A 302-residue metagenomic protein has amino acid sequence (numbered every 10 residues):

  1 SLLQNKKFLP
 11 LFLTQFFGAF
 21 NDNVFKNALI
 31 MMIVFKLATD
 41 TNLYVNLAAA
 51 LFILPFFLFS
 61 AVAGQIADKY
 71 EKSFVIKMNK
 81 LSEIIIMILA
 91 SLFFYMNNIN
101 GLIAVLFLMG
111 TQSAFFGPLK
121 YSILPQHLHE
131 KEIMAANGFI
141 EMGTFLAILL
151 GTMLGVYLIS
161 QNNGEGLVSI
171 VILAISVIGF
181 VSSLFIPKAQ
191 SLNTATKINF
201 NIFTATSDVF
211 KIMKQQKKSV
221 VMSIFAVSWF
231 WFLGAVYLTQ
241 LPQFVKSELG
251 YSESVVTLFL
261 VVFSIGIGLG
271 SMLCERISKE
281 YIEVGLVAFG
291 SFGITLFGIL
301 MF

Functional and structural regions predicted by a protein language model:
S1-L9, A189-F225, E248: Juxtamembrane intracellular "pre-TM" segments in multi-pass secondary transporters
F8, N42, K72, I99 (+4 more regions): Membrane-helix interface/capping residues of multi-pass secondary transporters
L9-K26, A49-I86, G101-S160, I175-S176 (+6 more regions): Substrate-agnostic recognition of the 12-TM MFS/MFS-like secondary transporter fold
A28-T39, S91-M96, I148-I175, S247-E248 (+1 more regions): Transmembrane alpha-helix termini and helix-breaking/packing motifs in multi-pass membrane transporters
M32-L37, K69, I123-H127, F244-L249 (+1 more regions): Helix-to-coil boundary motifs at intracellular loop junctions of multi-pass secondary transporters
A38, Y95-I99, P125, S160 (+3 more regions): Transmembrane helix-loop junctions in multipass membrane proteins, especially transporters and channels
T39-I53, L167, K246-S264: Loop-to-transmembrane helix entry
S122, Q126-H127, S169-F200: Helix-loop junctions on the cytosolic side of multi-pass membrane transporters, especially the intracellular loop
